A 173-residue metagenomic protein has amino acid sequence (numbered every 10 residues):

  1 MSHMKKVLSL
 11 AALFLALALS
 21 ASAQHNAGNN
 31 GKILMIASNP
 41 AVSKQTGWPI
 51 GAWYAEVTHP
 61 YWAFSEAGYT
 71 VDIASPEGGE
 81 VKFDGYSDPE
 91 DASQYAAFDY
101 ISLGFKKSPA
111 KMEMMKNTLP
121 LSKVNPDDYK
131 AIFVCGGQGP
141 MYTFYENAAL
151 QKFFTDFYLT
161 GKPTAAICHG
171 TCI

Functional and structural regions predicted by a protein language model:
M1-S9: Bacterial N-terminal signal peptides that target proteins for export
H3, A18-A21, G68: Prokaryotic Sec-type signal peptides and long signal-anchor helices with extended Leu/Ile/Val-rich h-regions
S9-S20: Bacterial N-terminal signal peptides
Q24-T160, I173: Extended, subdomain-level signal for the structured scaffold at the beginning of enzyme domains
P163-A165: Structural detector of well-ordered beta-strand residues that form the stable sheet scaffold of enzyme domains
I167-G170: Short, thiol/selenol-centered motifs that function as redox-active sites or metal-ligating centers
